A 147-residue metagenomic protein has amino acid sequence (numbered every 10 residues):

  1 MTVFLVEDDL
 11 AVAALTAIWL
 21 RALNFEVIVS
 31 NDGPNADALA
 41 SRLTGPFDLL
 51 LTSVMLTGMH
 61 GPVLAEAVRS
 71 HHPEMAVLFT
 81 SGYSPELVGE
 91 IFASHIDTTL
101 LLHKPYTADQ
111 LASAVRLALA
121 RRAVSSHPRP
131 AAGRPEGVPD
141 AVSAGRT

Functional and structural regions predicted by a protein language model:
V6-E7, S30, L50: Conserved sequence signature across two-component system core domains
A11-A22: Charged docking surfaces used in two-component/phosphorelay signaling
A13, L56-T57: The feature encodes the CheY-like receiver
N24-P34, L39, L102: Short hydrophobic/Thr-rich beta-strand motif most characteristic of the beta2 strand and flanking loop of CheY-like
D32-N35, H60-L64: Acidic catalytic/metal-coordinating carboxylates
S53: Active-site residues of response regulator receiver
V63, A67-S70, L78-K104, D109 (+1 more regions): Alpha4 helix (beta4-alpha4-beta5 surface) of REC/receiver domains from two-component response regulators
R116-R134: The C-terminal output helix
